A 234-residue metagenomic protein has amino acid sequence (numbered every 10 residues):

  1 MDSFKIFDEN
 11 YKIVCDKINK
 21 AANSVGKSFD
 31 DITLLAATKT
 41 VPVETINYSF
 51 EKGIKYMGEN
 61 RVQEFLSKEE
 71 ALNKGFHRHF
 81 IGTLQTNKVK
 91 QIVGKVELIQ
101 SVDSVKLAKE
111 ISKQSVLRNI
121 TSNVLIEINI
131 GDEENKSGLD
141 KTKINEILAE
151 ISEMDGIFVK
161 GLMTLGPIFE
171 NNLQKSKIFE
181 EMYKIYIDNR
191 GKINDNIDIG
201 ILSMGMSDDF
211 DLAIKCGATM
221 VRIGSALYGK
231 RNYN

Functional and structural regions predicted by a protein language model:
M1-I185, N189-D208, C216, Y228-K230: Conserved alpha/beta-domain cores
A218-N234: Gly/Pro- and small hydrophobic-enriched strand-loop and loop-to-helix capping segments that sit at the rims
